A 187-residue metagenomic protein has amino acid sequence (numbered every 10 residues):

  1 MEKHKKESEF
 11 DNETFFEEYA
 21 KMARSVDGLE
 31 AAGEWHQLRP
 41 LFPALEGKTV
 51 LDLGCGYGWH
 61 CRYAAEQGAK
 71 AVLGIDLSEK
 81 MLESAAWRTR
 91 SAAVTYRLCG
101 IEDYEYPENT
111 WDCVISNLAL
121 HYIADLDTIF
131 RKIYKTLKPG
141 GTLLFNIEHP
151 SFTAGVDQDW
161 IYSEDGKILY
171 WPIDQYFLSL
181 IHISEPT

Functional and structural regions predicted by a protein language model:
M1-L45, W59-Y63: Conserved class I S-adenosyl-L-methionine
R39, R62-A65, A86, F130-Y134: A structural alpha-helix within SAM-dependent methyltransferase catalytic domains
L51-L53, Y57-Y104: Class I SAM-dependent methyltransferase SAM/SAH-binding core
E102-V114: A short acidic, Gly/Pro-enriched loop at the edge of an enzyme's catalytic core that lines a small-molecule cofactor
C113-L126: A short SAM/SAH-binding and catalytic strip from SAM-dependent methyltransferases
D127-T142: A short glycine-rich, Lys/Arg-flanked "PGG" loop and its adjoining helix->strand segment in the class I
T142-L178: Conserved class I S-adenosyl-L-methionine
S179-T187: Residue-level detector of conserved catalytic or cofactor/ligand-binding positions in enzyme active sites
